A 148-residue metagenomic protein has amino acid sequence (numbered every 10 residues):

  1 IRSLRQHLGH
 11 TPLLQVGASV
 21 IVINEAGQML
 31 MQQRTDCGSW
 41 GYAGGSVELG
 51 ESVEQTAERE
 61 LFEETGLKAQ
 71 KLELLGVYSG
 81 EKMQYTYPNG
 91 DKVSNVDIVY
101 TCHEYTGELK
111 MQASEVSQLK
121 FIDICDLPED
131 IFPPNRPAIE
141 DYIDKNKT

Functional and structural regions predicted by a protein language model:
I1-S19: Acidic, metal-coordinating catalytic segment for phosphate/diphosphate chemistry, firing primarily on the Nudix
H10-L14, N89-V96, A113: A generic structural micro-feature
Q15, T35-C37, Y42, A69 (+1 more regions): Short connector loops at helix/strand junctions that flank enzyme active sites, especially segments positioning acidic
V16-A18, G27, V96-I98, S117: Change "...and in nucleic-acid phosphodiester-cleaving endonucleases..." to "...and in nucleic-acid processing enzymes
N24-E64: Conserved Nudix-box catalytic region and its N-terminal flanking loop in Nudix hydrolases and closely related
K68-Y78: A short coil-to-beta-strand element that immediately follows conserved catalytic motifs
Y78-E108: Active-site-adjacent beta-strand/loop module that shapes the phosphate/pyrophosphate-binding cleft
V99-T101, K110-D141: NUDIX/MutT-family hydrolases
